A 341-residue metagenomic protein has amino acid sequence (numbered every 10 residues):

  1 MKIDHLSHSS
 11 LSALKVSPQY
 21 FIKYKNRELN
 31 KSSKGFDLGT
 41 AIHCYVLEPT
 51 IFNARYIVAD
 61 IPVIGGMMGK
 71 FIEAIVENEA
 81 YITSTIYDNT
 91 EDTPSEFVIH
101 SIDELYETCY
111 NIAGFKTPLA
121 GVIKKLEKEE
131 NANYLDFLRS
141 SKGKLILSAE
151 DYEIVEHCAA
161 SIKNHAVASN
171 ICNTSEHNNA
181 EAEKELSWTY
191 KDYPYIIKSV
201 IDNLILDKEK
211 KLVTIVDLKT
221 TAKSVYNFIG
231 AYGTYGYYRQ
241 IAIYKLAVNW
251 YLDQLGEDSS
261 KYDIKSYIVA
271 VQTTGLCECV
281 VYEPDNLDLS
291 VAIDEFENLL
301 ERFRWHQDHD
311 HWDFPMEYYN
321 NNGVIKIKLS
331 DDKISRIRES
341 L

Functional and structural regions predicted by a protein language model:
M1-K198: Metal-dependent nuclease catalytic cores that hydrolyze phosphodiester bonds in DNA/RNA, characterized by
E28-K31, V225-G236, L287: Short histidine-centered catalytic/ligand-binding loop motif
V46-I51, I205, T220-K223, N249-D253 (+1 more regions): Hydrophobic/aromatic-lined pockets within catalytic cores
T83, E91, S95, G233-Y238 (+1 more regions): Metal-dependent nuclease catalytic regions and adjoining charged, substrate-binding loops involved in nucleic-acid end
E185-S187, L218-K223, V271-T273: Histidine- and/or cysteine-centered catalytic micro-motif in compact active-site loops
S187-K191, L206, V269-V271: A generic structural motif
K191-P194, K208-L212, L255-K261: Short, solvent-exposed loop/turn segments that connect beta-strands within catalytic domains and beta-strand-rich
S199-N227, Y244: Conserved catalytic cores of phosphodiester-cleaving nucleases, focusing on short active-site segments
